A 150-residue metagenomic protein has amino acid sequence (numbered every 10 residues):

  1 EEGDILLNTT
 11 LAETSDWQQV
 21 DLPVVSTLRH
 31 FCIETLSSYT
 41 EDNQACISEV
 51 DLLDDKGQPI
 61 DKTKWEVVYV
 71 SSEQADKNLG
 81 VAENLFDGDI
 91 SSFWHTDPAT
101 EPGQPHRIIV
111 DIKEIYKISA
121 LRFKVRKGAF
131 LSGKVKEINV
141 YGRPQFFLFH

Functional and structural regions predicted by a protein language model:
E1, L131-F146: Short, surface-exposed beta-strand/strand-loop-strand elements in extracellular ectodomains
E1-T14, D21-T27, Y39-I115, R126-G133: Disordered, acidic Ser/Thr/Pro-rich linker "stalks" and the adjacent N-terminal cap of the next globular domain
D4, L148-F149: Beta-strand initiation motifs
H30-C32, A120: Short, conserved beta-strand segments of beta-strand-rich sandwich/propeller modules, principally
